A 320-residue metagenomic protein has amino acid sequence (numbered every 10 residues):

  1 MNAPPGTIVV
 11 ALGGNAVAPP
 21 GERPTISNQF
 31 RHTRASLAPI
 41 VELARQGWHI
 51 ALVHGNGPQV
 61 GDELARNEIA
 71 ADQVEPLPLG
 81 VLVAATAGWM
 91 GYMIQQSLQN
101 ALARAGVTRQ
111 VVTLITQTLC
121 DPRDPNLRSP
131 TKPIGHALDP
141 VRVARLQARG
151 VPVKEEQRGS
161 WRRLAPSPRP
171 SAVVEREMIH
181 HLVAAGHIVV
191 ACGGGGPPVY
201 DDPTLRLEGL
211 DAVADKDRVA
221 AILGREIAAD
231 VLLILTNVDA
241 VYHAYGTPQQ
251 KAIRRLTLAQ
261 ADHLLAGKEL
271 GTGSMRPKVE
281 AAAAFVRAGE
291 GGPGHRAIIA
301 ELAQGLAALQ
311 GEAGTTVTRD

Functional and structural regions predicted by a protein language model:
N2-D320: C-terminal catalytic "cap/lid" subdomain
